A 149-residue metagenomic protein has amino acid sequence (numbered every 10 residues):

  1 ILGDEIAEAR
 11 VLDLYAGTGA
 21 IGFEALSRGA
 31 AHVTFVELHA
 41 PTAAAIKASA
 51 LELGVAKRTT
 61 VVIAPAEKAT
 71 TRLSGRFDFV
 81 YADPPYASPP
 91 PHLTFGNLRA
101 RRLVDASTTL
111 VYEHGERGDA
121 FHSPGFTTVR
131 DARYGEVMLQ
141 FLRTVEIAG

Functional and structural regions predicted by a protein language model:
I1-G149: Class I S-adenosyl-L-methionine-dependent methyltransferase catalytic core
